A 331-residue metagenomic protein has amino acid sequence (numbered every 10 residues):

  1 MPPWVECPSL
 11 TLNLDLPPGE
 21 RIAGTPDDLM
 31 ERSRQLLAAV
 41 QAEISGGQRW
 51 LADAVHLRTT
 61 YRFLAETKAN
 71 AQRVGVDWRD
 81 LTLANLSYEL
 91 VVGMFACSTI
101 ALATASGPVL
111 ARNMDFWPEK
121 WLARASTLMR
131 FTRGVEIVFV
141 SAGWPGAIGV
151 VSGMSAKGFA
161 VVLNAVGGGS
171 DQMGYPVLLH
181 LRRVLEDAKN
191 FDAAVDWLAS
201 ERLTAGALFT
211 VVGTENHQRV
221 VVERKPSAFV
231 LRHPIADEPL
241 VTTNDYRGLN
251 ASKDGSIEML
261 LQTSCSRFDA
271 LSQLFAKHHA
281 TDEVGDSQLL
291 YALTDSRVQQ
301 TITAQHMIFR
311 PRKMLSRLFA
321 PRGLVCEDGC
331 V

Functional and structural regions predicted by a protein language model:
M1-A96, D187-V331: C-terminus-biased signal that marks the final domain/tail of proteins
A39-V40, R58-L178, T204-A205: A contiguous strand-loop segment
H180-E186: Short, well-ordered beta-strand elements within core beta-sheets of diverse protein domains
